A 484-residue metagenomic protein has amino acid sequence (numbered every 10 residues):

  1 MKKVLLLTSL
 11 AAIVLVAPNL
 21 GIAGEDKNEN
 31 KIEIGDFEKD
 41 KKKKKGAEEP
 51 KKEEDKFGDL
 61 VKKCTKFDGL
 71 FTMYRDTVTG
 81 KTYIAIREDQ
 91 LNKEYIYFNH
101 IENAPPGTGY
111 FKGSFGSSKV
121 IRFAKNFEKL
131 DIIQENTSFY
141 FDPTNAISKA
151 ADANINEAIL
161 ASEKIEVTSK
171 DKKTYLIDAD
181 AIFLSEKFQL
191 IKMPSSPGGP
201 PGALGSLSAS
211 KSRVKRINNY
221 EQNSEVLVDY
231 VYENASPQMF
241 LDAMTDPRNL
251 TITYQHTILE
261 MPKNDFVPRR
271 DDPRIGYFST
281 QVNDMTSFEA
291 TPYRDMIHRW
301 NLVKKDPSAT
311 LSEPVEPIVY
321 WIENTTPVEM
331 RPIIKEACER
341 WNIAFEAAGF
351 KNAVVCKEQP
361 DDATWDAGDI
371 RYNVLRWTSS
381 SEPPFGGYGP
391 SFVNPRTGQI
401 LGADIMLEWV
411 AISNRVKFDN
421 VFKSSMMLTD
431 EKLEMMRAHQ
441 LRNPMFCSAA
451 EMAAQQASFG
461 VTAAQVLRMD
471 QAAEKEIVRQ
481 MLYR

Functional and structural regions predicted by a protein language model:
M1-V4: Positively charged n-region of N-terminal signal peptides that target proteins for export
T8-V16: Bacterial N-terminal signal peptides
V16-N19, I405: Residue-level recognition of conserved structural "scaffold" positions that shape functional pockets and channels
G21-E25: Boundary at the C-terminal end of the N-terminal hydrophobic targeting segment
D26-T326, A344, Q359-M481: Auxiliary tRNA-acceptor-end handling modules of aminoacyl-tRNA synthetases
L91-N92, P327-A353: Zn2+-dependent metallopeptidase catalytic core
I334-C338, V478-R484: Extended, hydrophobic alpha-helical segments in both membrane/secreted and soluble proteins
N352-P360: Acidic carboxylate-rich catalytic motifs and surrounding loops in phosphoryl-/glycosyl-chemistry enzymes
